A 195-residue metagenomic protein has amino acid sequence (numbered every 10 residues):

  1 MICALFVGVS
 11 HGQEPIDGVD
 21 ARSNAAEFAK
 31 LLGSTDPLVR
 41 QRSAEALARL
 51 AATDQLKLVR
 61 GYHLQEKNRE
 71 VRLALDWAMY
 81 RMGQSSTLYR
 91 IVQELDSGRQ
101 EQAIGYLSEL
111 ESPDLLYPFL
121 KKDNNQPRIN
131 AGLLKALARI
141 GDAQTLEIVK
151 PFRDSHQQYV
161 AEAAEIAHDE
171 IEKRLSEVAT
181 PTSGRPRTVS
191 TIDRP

Functional and structural regions predicted by a protein language model:
M1-V7: Bacterial N-terminal signal peptides
C3, V59-G61: Extreme N-terminal targeting and regulatory segments of eukaryotic proteins
Q13-A21, K30-G33, L38-A52, G61-Y62 (+7 more regions): Structural detector for internal amphipathic alpha-helices that build alpha-solenoid repeat scaffolds
A26: A conserved catalytic-loop motif detector
P151, S155-P195: Terminal, low-structured helical/coil segments at or just beyond the last alpha-helical repeat
